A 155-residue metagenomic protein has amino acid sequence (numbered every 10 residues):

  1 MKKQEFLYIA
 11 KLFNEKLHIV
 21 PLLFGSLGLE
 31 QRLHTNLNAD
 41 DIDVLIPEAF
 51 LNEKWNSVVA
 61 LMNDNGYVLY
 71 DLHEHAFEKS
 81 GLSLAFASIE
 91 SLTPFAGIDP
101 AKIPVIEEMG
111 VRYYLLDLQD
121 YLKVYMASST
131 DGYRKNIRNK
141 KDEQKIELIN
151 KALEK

Functional and structural regions predicted by a protein language model:
M1-K155: Compositionally biased terminal segments of proteins
